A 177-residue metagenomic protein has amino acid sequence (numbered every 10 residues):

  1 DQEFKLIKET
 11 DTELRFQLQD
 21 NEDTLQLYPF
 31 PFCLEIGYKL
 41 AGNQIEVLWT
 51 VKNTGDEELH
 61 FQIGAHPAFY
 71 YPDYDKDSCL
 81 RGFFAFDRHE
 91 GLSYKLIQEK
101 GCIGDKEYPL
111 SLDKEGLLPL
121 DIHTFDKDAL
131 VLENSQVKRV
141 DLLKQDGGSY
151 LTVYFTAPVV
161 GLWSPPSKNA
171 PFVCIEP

Functional and structural regions predicted by a protein language model:
D1-G42: Extended, loop-rich substrate-binding clefts of extracytoplasmic carbohydrate-active enzymes
K5, H66-A68, F172-P177: Active-site scaffold segments
L6-L14, K39-Q44, D73, K144-D146 (+1 more regions): A short, structured loop/turn motif at beta-sheet edges
L14-F16, L34-I36, V47, I63 (+3 more regions): Hydrophobic residues positioned within well-ordered beta-strands of beta-sheet architectures
Y28-P31, F61-I63, P166: Short glycine/proline-enriched turns and hinge-like loops at secondary-structure junctions
Y38, I45-N53: Short, well-ordered beta-strand segments enriched in hydrophobic/aromatic residues
E58-H60, A68-Y71, D75-F155: Active-site/ligand-binding surface loops and adjacent short beta/alpha elements that line catalytic pockets across
S149-P177: Active-site pocket scaffolds in enzymes
